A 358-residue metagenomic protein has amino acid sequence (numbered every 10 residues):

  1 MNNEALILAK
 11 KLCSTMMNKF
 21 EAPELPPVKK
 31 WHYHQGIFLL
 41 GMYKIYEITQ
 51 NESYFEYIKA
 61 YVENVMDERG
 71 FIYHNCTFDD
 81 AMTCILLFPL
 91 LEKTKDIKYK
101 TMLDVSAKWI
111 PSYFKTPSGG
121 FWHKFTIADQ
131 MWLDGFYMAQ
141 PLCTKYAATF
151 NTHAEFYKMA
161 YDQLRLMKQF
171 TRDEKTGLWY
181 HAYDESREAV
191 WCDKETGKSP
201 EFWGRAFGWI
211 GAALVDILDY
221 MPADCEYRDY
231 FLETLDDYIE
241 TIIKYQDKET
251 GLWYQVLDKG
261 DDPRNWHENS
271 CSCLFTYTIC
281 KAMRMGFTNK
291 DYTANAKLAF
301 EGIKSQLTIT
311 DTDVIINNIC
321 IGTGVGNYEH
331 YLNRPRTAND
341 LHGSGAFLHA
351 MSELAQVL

Functional and structural regions predicted by a protein language model:
N3-G36, I48-F55, N64, E68 (+5 more regions): CBM-like carbohydrate-recognition segments
K11, T15, G41-K44, N64 (+10 more regions): Alpha-helical scaffold segments in carbohydrate-active enzymes
K11, T15-P27, R69, Y157 (+8 more regions): His/Met- and acidic-residue-enriched segments that coordinate or traffic transition-metal cofactors and support
Y33, I37-Y43, A81-K93, F121-M138 (+3 more regions): Carbohydrate-binding/catalytic loop surfaces
T49, Y146-K158, I217-D229, A282-K290: Inter-helical turn/loop segments and adjacent helix faces that build the functional surface of alpha-helical bundle
E56, E68-D193, G197-P200, I309: Extended ligand-binding groove/face enriched in aromatic
F136-Y137, E201-L214, C273-F275, F347: Alpha-helical bundle segments that constitute or directly flank the non-heme di-iron/ferroxidase center
W209-G260: Oxyanion-binding "anion nests"
